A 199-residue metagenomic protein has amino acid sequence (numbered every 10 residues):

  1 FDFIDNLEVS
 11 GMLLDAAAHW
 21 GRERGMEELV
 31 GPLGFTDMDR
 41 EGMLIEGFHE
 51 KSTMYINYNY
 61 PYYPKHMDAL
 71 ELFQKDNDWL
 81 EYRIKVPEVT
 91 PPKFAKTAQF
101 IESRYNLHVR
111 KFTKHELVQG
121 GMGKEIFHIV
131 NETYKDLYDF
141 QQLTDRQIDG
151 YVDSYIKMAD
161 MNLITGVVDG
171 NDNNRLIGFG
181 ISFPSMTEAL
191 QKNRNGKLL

Functional and structural regions predicted by a protein language model:
F1, K111-L199: A conserved beta-strand-loop-helix scaffold within acyl/acetyltransferase catalytic domains
F1-L72, K197-L199: Acyl-donor binding region in acyl/amide transferases
W20-R22, E71-Q74, F100-I101, Y155-K157 (+1 more regions): A general structural signal for short secondary-structure junctions and capping/turn motifs
E27-G34, Q74-R83, G166: A structural signal for short, well-ordered beta-strand segments and their strand-loop junctions that often border
L33, I101, P184-M186: Short, small-residue-rich loop/turn micro-motifs
F35-D39, E88, M186-E188: Feature marks short, surface-exposed loop/turn motifs that line or immediately flank catalytic pockets and channel
N57-Y138: Acyltransferase donor/substrate-recognition loop-hinge adjacent to the catalytic core
